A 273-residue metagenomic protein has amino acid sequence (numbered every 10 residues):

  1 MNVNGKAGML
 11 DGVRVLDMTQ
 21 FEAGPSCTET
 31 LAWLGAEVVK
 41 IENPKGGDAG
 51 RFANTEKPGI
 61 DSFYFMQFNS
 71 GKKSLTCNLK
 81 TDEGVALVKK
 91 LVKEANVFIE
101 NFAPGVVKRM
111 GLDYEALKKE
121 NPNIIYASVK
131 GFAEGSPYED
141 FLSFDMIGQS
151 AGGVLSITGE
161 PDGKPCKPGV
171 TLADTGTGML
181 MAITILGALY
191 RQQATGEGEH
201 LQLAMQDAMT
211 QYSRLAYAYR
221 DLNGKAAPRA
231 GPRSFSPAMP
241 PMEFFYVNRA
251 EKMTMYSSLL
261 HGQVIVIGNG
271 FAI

Functional and structural regions predicted by a protein language model:
N2-N4, L16, S62-K119: A structured beta-alpha segment of the ubiquitous adenosine-cofactor-binding alpha/beta core
A7, A151-I273: Acidic, glycine-rich segments within the central catalytic cores of soluble metabolic enzymes that bind/position
A7-G47: Conserved small-residue-rich beta-alpha loop and adjacent elements that most often cradle the phosphate/pyrophosphate
L10, K89-K93, F141: A short, aliphatic-rich alpha-helical micro-motif
V15, L31, K72, I99 (+5 more regions): Structural scaffold positions in well-ordered secondary structure
W33-S74: Glycine-rich phosphate-binding loop and adjoining beta1-alpha1-beta2 segment of Rossmann-like nucleotide-binding folds
W33-V38, N123, M146, Q211-S213: Long amphipathic alpha-helix in the N-terminal Rossmann-like dinucleotide-binding domain of NAD(P)-dependent
T81, E100-S156: N-terminal Rossmann-like NAD(P) cofactor-binding subdomain of oxidoreductases, focused on the glycine-rich
